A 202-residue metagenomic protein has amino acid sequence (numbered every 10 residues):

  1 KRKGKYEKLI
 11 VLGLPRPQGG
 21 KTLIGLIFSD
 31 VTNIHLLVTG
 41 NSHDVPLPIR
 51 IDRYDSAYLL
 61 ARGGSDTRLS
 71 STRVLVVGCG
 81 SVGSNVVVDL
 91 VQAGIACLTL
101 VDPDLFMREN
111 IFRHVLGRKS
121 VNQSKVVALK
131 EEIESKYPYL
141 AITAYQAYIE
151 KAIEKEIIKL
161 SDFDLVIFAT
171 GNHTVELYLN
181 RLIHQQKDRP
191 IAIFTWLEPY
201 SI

Functional and structural regions predicted by a protein language model:
K1-G19, I27-F28, D164-L165, T170-I202: E1/E1-like adenylate-forming module used to activate ubiquitin-like modifiers and sulfur-carrier proteins
K1-T72: Glycine/serine-rich phosphate-binding loop and adjoining beta1-alpha1 elements at the start of nucleotide-handling
S65-L105: Glycine-rich adenosine-cofactor-binding loop
S71, S161-D162: Alpha-helix C-terminal capping/helix-to-coil transition sites in glycosyltransferase folds
P103-Y139: Glycine-rich phosphate-binding loop and adjoining beta1-alpha1-beta2 segment of Rossmann-like nucleotide-binding folds
I142-A144, A192: Hydrophobic/aromatic anchor residues within beta-strands of the central parallel beta-sheet of Rossmann-like
Q146-I149: Conserved acidic residues
A152-S161: Short amphipathic alpha-helix with an adjacent loop that forms part of the alpha/beta core around
